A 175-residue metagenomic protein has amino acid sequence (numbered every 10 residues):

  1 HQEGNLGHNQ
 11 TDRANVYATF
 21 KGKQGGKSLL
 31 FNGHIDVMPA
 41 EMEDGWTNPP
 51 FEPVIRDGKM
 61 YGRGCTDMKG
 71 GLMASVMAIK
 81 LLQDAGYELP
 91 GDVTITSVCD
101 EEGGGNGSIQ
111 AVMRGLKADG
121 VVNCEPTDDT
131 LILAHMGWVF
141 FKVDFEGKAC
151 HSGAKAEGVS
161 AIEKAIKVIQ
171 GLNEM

Functional and structural regions predicted by a protein language model:
H1-R63, D84, E88-L89: Acidic/His- and Gly-rich active-site-bordering loop/insert found across diverse amide/peptide-bond hydrolases
L29-F31, V122, K148: Residue-level marker for buried hydrophobic side chains located in beta-strands that build the well-ordered beta-sheet
M60-M73, E88, V159-I162: Short, conserved micro-motifs enriched in small and acidic residues
M68-F140: Acidic/histidine-rich catalytic neighborhood of metal-dependent amide-processing enzymes
D84-Y87, K117, K148, Q170-M175: Generic secondary-structure signature for well-ordered alpha-helical cores
D128, G147-K155: Active-site PLP-lysine loop of aminotransferase-like
S152-M175: Acidic-enriched catalytic cores of C-N bond-cleaving enzymes acting on peptides and small amides
